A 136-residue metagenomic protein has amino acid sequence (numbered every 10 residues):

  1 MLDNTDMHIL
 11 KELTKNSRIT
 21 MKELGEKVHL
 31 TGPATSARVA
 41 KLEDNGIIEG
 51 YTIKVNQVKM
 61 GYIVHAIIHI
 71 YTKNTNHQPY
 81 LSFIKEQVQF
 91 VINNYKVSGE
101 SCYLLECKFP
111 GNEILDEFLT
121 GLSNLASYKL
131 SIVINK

Functional and structural regions predicted by a protein language model:
M1-K136: A compositional/biophysical signature of low hydrophobicity enriched in polar/charged and small residues
